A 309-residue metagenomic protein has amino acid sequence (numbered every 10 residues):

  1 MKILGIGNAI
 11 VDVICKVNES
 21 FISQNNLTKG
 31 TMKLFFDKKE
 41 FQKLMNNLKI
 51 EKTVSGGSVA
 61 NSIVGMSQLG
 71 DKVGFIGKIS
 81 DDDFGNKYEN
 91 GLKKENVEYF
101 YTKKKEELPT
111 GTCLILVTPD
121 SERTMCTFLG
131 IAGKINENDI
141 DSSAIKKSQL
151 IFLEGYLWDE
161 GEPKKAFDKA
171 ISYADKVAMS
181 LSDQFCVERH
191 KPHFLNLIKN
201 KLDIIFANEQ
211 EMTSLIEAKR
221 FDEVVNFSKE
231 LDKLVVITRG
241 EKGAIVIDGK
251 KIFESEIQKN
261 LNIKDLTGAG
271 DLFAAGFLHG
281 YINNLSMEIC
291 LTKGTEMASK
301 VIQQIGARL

Functional and structural regions predicted by a protein language model:
M1-I76, N86: Glycine-rich phosphate/adenosyl-contacting loop at the front of the ribokinase-like
I3-A9, C15, S23-G30, N47 (+2 more regions): Conserved phosphate-binding/catalytic region of the ribokinase-like
I50-S58, K103-E107, T267-G268: Active-site nucleophile and cofactor-binding loops and adjacent substrate-binding regions of central metabolic enzymes
K72-V73, Y99, V177, V235: Hydrophobic anchor at the start of a short beta-strand that flanks the dinucleotide cofactor-binding loop
G91-L108: A glycine-rich helix N-cap at a beta->alpha junction
F100-K105, I115-G161: Conserved phosphate-binding/catalytic loop of the ribokinase/pfkB sugar-kinase fold
A144-K146, I198-K199, K229: A short, aliphatic-rich alpha-helical micro-motif
L150-V225, K242-A244: Conserved beta-alpha-beta core of the PfkB/ribokinase-like small-molecule kinase fold
